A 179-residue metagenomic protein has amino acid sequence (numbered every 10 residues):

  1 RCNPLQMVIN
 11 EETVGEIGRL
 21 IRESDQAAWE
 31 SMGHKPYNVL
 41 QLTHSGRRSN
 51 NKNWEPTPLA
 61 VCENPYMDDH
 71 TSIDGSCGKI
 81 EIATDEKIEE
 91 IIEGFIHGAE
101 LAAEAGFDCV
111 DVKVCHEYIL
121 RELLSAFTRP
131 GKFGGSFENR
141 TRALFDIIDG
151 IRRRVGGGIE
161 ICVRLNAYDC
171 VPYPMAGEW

Functional and structural regions predicted by a protein language model:
R1-N10, N50-A83, L120-T141: Aromatic- and acidic-residue-enriched carbohydrate-binding clefts of CAZyme catalytic domains
N3-N38, L124-I161, A167: Alpha-helix-loop-beta-strand connector modules within alpha/beta enzyme cores
E12, A83-E86, E90-E93, Y118 (+1 more regions): Conserved active-site and cofactor/substrate-binding residues in soluble primary-metabolism enzymes
G18-R22, H34-V39, T43-F107: Non-globular sequence segments
L42-H44, V112-V114, L165-A167: A cross-domain feature marking catalytic cores of carbohydrate-active enzymes and several ubiquitous metabolic/repair
G46-R48, H116-Y118, D169-V171: Feature marks short, surface-exposed loop/turn motifs that line or immediately flank catalytic pockets and channel
A99-V112, E160-R164: Active-site-facing alpha/beta catalytic cores
E138, N166-W179: Non-catalytic scaffold segments within catalytic domains of secreted glycoside hydrolases
